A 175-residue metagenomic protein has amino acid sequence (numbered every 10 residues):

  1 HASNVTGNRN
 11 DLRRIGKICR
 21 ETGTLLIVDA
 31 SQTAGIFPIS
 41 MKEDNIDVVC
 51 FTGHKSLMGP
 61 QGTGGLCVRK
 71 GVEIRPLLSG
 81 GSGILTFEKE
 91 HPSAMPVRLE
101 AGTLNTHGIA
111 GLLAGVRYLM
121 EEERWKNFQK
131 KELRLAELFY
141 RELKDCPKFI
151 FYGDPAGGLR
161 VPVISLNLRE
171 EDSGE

Functional and structural regions predicted by a protein language model:
H1-E175: Pyridoxal 5′-phosphate
